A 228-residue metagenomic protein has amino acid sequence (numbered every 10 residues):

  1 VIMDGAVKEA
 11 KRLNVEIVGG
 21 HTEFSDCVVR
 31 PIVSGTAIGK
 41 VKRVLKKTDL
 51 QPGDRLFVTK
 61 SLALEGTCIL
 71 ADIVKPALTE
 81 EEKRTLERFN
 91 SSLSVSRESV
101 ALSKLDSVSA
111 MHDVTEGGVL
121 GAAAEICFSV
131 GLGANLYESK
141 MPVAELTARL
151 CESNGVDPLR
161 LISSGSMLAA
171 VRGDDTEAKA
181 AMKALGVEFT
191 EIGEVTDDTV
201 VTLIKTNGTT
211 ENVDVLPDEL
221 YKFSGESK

Functional and structural regions predicted by a protein language model:
V1-I73, E194: Glycine-rich anion-binding loops of enzyme active sites
I2, A6, A123, T147 (+1 more regions): Aromatic/hydrophobic pocket-lining residues that form π-stacking "cages" and hydrophobic walls in ligand
A10, S25-R30, K47-Q51, P76-T79 (+6 more regions): Solvent-exposed alpha-helices and their adjacent loops that cap or buttress functional pockets in soluble metabolic
S34-L45, E81-S103: Active-site glycine-rich loop that binds ribose-phosphate moieties when present
C68-T85: Short, compositionally biased
E87-S163: Active-site-proximal betaalpha loop/short-helix elements that scaffold phosphoryl/nucleotidyl transfer chemistry
A170-E177: Helix N-cap motif at beta-to-alpha junctions
K183-K228: Acidic, Ser/Thr/Pro-rich beta/coil linker or hinge segments at domain junctions
